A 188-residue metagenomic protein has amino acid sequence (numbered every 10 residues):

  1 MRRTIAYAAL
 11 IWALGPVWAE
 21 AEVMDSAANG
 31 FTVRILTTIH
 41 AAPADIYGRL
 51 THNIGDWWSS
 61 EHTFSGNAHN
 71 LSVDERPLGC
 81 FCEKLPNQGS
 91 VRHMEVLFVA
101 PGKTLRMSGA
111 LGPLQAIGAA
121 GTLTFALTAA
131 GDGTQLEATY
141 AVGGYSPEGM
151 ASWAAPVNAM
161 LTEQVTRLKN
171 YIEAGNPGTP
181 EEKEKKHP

Functional and structural regions predicted by a protein language model:
M1-T4: Positively charged n-region of N-terminal signal peptides that target proteins for export
Y7-P16: Bacterial N-terminal signal peptides
W18-A68: Hydrophobic ligand-binding cavity/cleft-lining segments
I35-T37, R92-F98, G121-A129: Hydrophobic/aromatic beta-strand elements that line small-molecule binding cavities or substrate pockets in beta-rich
I46-L50, F81, V96, M107 (+2 more regions): Hydrophobic pocket/interface hotspot
N53-V91, H187: Short beta-edge strand/loop motif at the mouth of beta-sheet-based domains
G112-A159: Beta-strand/loop substructures that line and gate deep hydrophobic ligand-binding cavities in soluble
N170-P188: Short, highly charged C-terminal tails/helix-capping segments
